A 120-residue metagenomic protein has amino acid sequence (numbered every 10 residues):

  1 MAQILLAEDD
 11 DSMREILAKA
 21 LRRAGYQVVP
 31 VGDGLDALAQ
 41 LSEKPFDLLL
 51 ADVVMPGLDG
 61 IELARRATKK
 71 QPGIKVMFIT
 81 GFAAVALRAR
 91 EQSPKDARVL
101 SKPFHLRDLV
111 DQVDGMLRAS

Functional and structural regions predicted by a protein language model:
E8: Conserved acidic carboxylate
E15-R23: Charged docking surfaces used in two-component/phosphorelay signaling
A18, V29-L48, K69: Acidic, metal-coordinating helix/loop segments flanking the phosphotransfer/catalytic sites of two-component signaling
D33-D36, D59-L63: Acidic catalytic/metal-coordinating carboxylates
D52, T80: Active-site residues of response regulator receiver
M55: Receiver (REC) domain active-site loop signature in two-component systems and cognate sites in sensor histidine kinases
E62, K75, F82-S101, R107-D111: Alpha4 helix (beta4-alpha4-beta5 surface) of REC/receiver domains from two-component response regulators
L109-S120: Receiver (REC) domain switch/output surface
